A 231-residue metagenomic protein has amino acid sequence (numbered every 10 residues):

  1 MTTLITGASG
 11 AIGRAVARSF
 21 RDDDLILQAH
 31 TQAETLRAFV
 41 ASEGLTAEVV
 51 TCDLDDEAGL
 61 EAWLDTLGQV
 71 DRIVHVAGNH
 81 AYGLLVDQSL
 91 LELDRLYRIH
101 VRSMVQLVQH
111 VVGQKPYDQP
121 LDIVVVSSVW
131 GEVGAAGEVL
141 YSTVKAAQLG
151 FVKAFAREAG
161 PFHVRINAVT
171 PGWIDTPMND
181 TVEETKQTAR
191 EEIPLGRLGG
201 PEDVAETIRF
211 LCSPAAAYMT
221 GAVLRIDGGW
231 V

Functional and structural regions predicted by a protein language model:
S9, A17: N-terminal Rossmann NAD(P)H-binding glycine-rich loop of SDR-like oxidoreductase domains
N79, V86-Q106, V124, Q148: Catalytic Tyr-X3-Lys loop
N79-D94, Q119, G137-L140, M178-E183: Conserved mid-core segment of classical short-chain dehydrogenase/reductases
V108, V144, V152: Active-site helix of classical SDR
G113, R157-E158, A217: Alpha-helical segment proximal to the catalytic Tyr-Lys
S128: Residue(s) in the substrate-gating loop at a strand-loop-helix junction that position the organic substrate next
G160, R165, M219-G221: Short, small/polar-rich loop/turn modules that mediate ligand/substrate recognition or access, typified
R197-G229: C-terminal substrate-recognition "lid" of short-chain dehydrogenase/reductases
